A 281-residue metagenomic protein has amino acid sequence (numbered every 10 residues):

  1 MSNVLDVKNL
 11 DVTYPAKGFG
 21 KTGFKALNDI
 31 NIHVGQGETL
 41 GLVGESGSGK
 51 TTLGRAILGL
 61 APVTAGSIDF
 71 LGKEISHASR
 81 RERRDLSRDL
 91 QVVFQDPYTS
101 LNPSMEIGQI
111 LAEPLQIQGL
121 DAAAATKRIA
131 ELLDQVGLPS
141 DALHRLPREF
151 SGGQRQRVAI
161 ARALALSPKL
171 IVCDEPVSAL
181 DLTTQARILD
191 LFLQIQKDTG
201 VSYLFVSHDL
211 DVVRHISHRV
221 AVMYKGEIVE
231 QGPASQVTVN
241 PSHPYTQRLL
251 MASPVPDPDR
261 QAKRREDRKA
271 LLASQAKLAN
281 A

Functional and structural regions predicted by a protein language model:
M1-S253, R264-A281: ABC transporter nucleotide-binding domains
D257-Q261: Proline-centered turn/helix-capping motifs that create local helix->coil transitions or kinks
